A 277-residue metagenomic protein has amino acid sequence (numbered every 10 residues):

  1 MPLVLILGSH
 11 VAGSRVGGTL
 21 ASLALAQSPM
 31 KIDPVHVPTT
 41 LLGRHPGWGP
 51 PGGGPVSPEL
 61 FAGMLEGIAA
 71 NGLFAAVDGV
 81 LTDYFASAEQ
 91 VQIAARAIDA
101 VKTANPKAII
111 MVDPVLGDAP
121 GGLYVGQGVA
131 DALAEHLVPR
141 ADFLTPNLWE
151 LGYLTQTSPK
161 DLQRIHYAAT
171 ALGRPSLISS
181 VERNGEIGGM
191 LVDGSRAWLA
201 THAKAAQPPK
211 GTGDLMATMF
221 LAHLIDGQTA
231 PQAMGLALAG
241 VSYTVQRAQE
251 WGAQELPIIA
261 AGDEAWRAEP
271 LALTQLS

Functional and structural regions predicted by a protein language model:
M1-V112, L116-A119, G262-E269: Conserved N-terminal subdomain of the carbohydrate kinase-like
V11, T40-L42, A86, L116-D118 (+4 more regions): Glycine-rich beta-alpha junction loops
L25-Q27, V80, L137, G213 (+1 more regions): Buried hydrophobic positions in well-ordered alpha/beta secondary-structure cores of metabolic enzymes
M30-I32, E66-F74, D99, T103 (+7 more regions): Generic secondary-structure signature for well-ordered alpha-helical cores
V37, L199-A200: Hydrophobic residues at beta-strand termini and immediately following loops that shape nucleotide-binding pockets
L123-W198, A205-Q207, Q228-P231, A239: Conserved phosphate/ATP/ADP-binding segment of small-molecule kinases
Y153, Q207-A230, M234: Short, small-residue alpha-helix embedded
P231-S277: Charged C-terminal helix
